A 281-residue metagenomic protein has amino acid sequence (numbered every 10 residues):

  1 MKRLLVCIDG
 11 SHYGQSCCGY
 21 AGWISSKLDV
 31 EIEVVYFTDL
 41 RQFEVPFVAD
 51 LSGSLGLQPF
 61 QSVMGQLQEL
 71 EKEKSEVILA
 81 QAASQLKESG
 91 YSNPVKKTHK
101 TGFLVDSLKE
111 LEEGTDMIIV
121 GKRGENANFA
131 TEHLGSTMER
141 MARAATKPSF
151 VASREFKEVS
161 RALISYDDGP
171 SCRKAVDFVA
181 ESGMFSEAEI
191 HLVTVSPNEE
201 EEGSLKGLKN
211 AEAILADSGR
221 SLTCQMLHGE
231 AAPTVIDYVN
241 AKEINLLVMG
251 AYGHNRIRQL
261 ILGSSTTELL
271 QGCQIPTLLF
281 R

Functional and structural regions predicted by a protein language model:
M1-S62, A144, K157-Q225: Small/aliphatic-rich secondary-structure junction motif
V6, V63-L67, K100: Short amphipathic alpha-helical segments at helix-loop
G14, C18-K27, K97, F103-F156 (+1 more regions): Gly/Ser-rich helix-loop-strand patches that form or flank binding pockets for ribonucleotide-derived cofactors
V34, V95-H99, V151, L192 (+2 more regions): A structural preference for short, hydrophobic beta-strand core positions in alpha/beta folds
D39-Q42, D50, E69-I118, D217-L260 (+1 more regions): Structural beta-alpha unit
L57-K74: A short acidic, glycine-rich active-site loop that binds or catalyzes chemistry on phosphate/adenosine moieties
E73-E76, G102, E132, P170-R173 (+2 more regions): Conserved phosphate-coordination/catalytic loops
